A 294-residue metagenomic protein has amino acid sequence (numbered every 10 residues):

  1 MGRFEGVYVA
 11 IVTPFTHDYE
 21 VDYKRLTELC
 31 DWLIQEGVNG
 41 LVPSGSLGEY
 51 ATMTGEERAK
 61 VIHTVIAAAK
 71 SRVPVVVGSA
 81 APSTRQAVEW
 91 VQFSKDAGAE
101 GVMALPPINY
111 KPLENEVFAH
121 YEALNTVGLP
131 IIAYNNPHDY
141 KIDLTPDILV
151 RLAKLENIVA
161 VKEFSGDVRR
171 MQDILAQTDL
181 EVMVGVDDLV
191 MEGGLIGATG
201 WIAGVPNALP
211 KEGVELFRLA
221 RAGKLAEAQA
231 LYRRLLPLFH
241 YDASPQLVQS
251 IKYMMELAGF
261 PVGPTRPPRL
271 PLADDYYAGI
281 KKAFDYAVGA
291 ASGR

Functional and structural regions predicted by a protein language model:
G2-V9, T13-K141, L149-R151: Active-site beta->alpha loop and helix N-cap motifs at the rims of alpha/beta catalytic domains
R3-P14, W32, E36-V38, L195-A198 (+2 more regions): C-terminal alpha-helical cap/extension of soluble enzyme domains
A10, P14, S44, E49-G55 (+9 more regions): Short, electropositive, low-hydrophobicity segments enriched in small/polar residues
L26, R58, I62, A87 (+5 more regions): A general structural signal for well-ordered alpha-helical segments in protein cores
M53-E56, E89, E114-V117, L144-P146 (+4 more regions): Short secondary-structure transition/capping segments
A67-V73, D96-G98, V127-L129, K154-N157 (+4 more regions): Short helix-capping segments at alpha-helix termini
V127, H138-A243: Catalytic alpha/beta core domains of metabolic enzymes, predominantly
